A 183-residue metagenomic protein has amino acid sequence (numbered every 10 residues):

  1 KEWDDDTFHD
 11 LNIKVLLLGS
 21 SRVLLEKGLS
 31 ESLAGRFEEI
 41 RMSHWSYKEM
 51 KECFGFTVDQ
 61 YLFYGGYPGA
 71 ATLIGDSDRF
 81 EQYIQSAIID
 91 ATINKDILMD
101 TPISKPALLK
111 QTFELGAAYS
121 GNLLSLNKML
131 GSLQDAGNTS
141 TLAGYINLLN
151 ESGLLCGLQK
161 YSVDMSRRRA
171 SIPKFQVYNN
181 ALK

Functional and structural regions predicted by a protein language model:
K1-L16: Conserved Walker B catalytic segment
E2-D5, E26-K27, S162-V163: A generic local structural motif
E2-D6, Q60, E114, G131: Surface-exposed charged/polar residues within alpha-helices that form helix-capping/stabilizing sites and interaction
T7-F8, S32, N147, R167: Structural motif
L11-N12, S20-R22, E26-L123: Interdomain motor-coupling "hinge/lid" segment immediately C-terminal to the ATP-binding subdomain of NTP-driven enzymes
L17, E39-R41, G157, V177: Structural signal for conserved beta-strand scaffold positions within catalytic alpha/beta enzyme cores
S77-K183: Accessory nucleic acid-recognition modules appended to NTPase machines
